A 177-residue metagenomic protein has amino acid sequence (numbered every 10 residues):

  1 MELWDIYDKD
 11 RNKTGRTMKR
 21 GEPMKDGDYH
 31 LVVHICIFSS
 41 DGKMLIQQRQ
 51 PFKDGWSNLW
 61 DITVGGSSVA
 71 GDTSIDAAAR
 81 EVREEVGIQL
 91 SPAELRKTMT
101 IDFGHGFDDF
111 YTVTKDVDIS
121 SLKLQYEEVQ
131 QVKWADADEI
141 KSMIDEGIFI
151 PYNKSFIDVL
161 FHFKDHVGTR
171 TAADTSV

Functional and structural regions predicted by a protein language model:
M1-H34, S40: Acidic, metal-coordinating catalytic segment for phosphate/diphosphate chemistry, firing primarily on the Nudix
W4, K43-M44, V132-K133: A residue-level structural signature of the nucleotidyltransferase/glycosyltransferase Rossmann-like core
D10, S39-G42, Q50, T114-I119 (+1 more regions): Short loop segments at secondary-structure junctions
K25-G27, G55-L59, K133: A short, polar/proline- and glycine-enriched secondary-structure boundary/capping micro-motif
V32-V64: A glycine-rich, hydrophobic loop/mini-helix early in the fold
L45-I46, T63-R96: The catalytic Nudix box helix
N58, A70, K97, D102-G106 (+1 more regions): Nudix hydrolase/Nudix homology domain
